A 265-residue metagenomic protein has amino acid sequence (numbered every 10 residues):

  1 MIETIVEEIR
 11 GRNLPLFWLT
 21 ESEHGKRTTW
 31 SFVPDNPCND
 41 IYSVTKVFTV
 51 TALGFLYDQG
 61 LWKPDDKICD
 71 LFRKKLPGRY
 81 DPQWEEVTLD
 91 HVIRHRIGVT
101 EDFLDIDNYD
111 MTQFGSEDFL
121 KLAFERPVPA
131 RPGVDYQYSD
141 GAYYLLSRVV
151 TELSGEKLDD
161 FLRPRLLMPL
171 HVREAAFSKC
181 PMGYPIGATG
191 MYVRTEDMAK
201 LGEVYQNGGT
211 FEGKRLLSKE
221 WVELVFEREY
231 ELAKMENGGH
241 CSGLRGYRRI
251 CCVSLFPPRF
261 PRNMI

Functional and structural regions predicted by a protein language model:
I2-D35, P64: A short, well-structured edge-of-sheet supersecondary motif
V6, R10, G54, C69 (+9 more regions): Non-transmembrane alpha-helical segments in soluble domains of secreted/periplasmic/extracellular proteins
D35-C38, D105-V193: Catalytic-site signature segments of enzymes, centered on catalytic residues
D40-D65, L146-V150, L201: Active-site SXXK
V44-V50, E86, Y138-Y143, M191 (+1 more regions): Short alpha-helical patches at coil-to-helix transitions and adjacent helical residues in well-structured domains
D58-V99, L153-V193: Active-site helix/loop module of the DD-peptidase/beta-lactamase fold, centered on the serine-lysine SxxK catalytic
H95, L145-V149, G187-T210, W221-V222 (+1 more regions): Active-site-proximal alpha-helical segments within enzyme catalytic domains
F226-I265: Active-site Gly/Thr loop motif
